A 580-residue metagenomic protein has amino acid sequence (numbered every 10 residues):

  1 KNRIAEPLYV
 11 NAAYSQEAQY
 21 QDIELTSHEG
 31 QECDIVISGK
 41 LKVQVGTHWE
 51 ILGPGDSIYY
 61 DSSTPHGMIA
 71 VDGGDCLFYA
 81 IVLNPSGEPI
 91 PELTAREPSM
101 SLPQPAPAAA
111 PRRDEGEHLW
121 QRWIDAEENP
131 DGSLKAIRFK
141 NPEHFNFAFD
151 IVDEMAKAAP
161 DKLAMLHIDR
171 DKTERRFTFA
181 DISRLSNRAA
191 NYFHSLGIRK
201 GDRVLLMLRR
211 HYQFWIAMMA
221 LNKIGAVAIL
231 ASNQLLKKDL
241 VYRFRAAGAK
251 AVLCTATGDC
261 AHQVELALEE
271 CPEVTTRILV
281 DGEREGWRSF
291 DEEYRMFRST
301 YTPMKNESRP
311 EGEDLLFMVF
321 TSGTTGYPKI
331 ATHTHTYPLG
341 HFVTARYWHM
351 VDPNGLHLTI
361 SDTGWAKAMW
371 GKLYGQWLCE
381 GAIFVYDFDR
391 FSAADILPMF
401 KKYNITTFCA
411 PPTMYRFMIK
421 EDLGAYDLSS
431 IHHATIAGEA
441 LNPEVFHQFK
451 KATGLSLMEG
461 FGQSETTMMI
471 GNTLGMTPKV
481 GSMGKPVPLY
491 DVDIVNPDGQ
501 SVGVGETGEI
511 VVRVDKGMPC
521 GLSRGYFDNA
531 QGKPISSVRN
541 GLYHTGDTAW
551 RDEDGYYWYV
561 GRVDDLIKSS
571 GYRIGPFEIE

Functional and structural regions predicted by a protein language model:
Q104, P111-R112, S195, K223-E293 (+1 more regions): Structural core segment of the AMP-binding/adenylate-forming
P160-L163, I278-L279, E285, R295-F320 (+2 more regions): Conserved pre-ATP/AMP-binding loop-to-beta segment of ANL
D161-M219, L236-V241, E293-R295, H335-T336: Conserved AMP-binding/adenylate-forming core of the ANL superfamily
R176-A180, R309, L316-G340: Conserved AMP-binding A3 loop
S183-R188, S299-P303, A331-D352, A366-K367 (+1 more regions): Conserved structural elements of the adenylate-forming
G225, L339-T359, T363-T406, E421: Conserved AMP-binding/adenylation subdomain of ANL enzymes
R295, L378, I405-A410, I419-K479 (+1 more regions): Gly/Ser/Thr-rich phosphate-binding loop
G503-G505, V511-F577: Conserved ATP-binding/catalytic segment of the ANL
